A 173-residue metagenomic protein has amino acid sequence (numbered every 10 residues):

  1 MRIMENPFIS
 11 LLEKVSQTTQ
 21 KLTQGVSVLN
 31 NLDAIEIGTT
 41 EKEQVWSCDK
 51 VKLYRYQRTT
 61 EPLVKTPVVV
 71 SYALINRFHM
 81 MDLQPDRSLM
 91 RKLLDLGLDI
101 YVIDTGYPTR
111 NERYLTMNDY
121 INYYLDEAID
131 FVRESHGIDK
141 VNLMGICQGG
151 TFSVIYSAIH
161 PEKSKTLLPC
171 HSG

Functional and structural regions predicted by a protein language model:
M1-G38: N-terminal targeting or regulatory segments adjacent to alpha/beta-hydrolase or S9 domains
G38-T109: Short, surface-exposed "cap/lid" segments of acyl-processing enzymes
L115-S135: Alpha/beta-hydrolase active-site loop
G137-K140: Short helix-loop-beta connector
M144-G149, S153: Gly/Ala-rich beta-loop-alpha elbow adjacent to hydrolase catalytic centers
I155-H160: Active-site signature of alpha/beta-hydrolase-fold catalytic machinery across serine- and Asp/Cys-nucleophile hydrolases
E162-G173: A conserved short beta-strand
